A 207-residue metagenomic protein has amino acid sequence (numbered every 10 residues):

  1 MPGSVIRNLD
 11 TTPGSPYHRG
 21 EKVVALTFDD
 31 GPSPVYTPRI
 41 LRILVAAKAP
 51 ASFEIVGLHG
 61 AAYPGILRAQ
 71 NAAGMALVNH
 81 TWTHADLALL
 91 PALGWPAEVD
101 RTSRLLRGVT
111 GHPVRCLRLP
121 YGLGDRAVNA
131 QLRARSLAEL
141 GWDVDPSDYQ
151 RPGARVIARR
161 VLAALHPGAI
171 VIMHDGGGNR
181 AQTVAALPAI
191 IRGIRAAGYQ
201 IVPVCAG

Functional and structural regions predicted by a protein language model:
M1-L90, G94-L105: Active-site beta->alpha N-cap acidic-glycine motif
R39, A61-G65, T83-Q200, V204-G207: Catalytic domains of cell-wall/extracellular-matrix polysaccharide-remodeling enzymes, centered on de-N-acetylation
